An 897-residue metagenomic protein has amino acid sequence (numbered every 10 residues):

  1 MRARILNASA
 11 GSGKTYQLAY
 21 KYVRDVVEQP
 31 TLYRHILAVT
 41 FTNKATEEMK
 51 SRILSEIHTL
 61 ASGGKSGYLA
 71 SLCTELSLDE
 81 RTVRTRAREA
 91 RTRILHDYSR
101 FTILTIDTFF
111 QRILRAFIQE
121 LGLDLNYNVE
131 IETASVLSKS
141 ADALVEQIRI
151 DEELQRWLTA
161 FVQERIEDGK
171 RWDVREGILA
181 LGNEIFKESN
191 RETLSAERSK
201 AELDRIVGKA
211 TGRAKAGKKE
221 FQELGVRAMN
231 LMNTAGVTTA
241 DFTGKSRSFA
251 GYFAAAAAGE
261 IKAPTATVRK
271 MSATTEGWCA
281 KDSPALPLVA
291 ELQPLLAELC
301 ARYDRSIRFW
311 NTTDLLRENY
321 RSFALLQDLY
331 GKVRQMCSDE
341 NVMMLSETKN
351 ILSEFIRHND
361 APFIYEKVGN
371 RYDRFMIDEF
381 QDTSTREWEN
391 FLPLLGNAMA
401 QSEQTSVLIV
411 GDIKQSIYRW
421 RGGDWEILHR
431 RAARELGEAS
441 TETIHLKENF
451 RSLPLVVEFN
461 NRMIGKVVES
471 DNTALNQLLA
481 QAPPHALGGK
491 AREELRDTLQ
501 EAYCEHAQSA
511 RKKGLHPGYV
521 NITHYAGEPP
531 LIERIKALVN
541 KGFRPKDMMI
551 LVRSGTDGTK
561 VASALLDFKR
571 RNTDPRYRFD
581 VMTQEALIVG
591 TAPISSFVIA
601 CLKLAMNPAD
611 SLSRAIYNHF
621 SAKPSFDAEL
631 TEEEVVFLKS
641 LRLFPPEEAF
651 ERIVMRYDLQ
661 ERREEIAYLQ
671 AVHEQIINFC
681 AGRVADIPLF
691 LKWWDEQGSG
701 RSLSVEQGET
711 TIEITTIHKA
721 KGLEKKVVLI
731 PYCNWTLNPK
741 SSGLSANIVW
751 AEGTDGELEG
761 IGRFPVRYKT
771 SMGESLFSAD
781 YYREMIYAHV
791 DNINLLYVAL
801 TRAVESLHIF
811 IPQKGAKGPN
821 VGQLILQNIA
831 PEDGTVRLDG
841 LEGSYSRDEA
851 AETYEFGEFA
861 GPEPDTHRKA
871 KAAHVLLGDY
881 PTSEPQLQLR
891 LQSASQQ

Functional and structural regions predicted by a protein language model:
M1, L6, T40-F41, I57 (+3 more regions): Conserved ATP-dependent motor core of P-loop NTPases, especially the RecA-like helicase ATPase domain
M1-N7, K14-Q17, H35-L37, R100 (+9 more regions): Accessory N-terminal region flanking or inserted into the helicase ATPase core in nucleic-acid motor proteins
M1-S51, S55, S135, K139 (+14 more regions): Conserved motor-region signature of P-loop NTPase helicases/translocases
H35, R171-V342, K740, Q813-Q897: Conserved ATP-driven helicase/translocase motor core recognized via long, highly charged RecA-like/P-loop NTPase domain
E379: Walker B catalytic acidic pair
A592-E633, G762-Y768: Metal-dependent DNA phosphodiester-chemistry modules and their immediately adjacent helices/loops in DNA-processing
A628-E648, E709-I712, Y768-A830: C-terminal accessory regions
K740-R783: Conserved catalytic motifs of ABC-family nucleotide-binding domains
